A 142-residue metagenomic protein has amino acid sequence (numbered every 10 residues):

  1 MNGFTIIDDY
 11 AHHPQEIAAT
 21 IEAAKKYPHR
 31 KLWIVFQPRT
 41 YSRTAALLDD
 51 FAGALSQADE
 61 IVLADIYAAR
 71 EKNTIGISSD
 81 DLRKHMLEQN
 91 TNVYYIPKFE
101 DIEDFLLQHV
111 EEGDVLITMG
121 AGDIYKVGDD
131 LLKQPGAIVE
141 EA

Functional and structural regions predicted by a protein language model:
M1-E60: Nucleotide phosphate-binding/pyrophosphate-handling subdomain across enzymes that bind or process nucleotide phosphates
N2, R30-K31, T91, E112-D114: Short coil/turn segments at beta-strand junctions that form active-site/ligand-binding loops
I6-D9, V93, L116: Generic structural signal for residues in well-ordered beta-strands
A19, A46-L48, T74-I75, L107 (+1 more regions): Short amphipathic alpha-helical segments
P38-Y41, I66-A69, A121-I124: Short glycine-rich anion-binding loops that position phosphate/pyrophosphate groups of nucleotides and phosphorylated
A52-E112: C-terminal helical cap/extension that packs against the catalytic core of soluble nucleotide-cofactor enzymes
L63, Q134-A142: Short, flexible loop segments at boundaries between secondary-structure elements
I102-L132: A glycine-rich beta-strand to alpha-helix segment that forms a phosphate/ribose-binding loop at ligand/cofactor sites
